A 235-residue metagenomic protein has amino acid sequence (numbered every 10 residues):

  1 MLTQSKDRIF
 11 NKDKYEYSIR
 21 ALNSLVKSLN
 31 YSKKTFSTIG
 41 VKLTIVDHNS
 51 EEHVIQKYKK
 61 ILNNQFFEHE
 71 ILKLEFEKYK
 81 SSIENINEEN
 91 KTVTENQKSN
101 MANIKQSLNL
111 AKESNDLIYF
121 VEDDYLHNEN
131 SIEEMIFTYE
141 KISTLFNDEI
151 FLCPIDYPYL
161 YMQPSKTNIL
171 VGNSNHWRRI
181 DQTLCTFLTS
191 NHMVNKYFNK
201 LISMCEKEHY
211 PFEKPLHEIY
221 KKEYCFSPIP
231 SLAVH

Functional and structural regions predicted by a protein language model:
M1, L25, V41-I45: Hydrophobic targeting segments
T3-E16, T92-N96, L201-K207: Short, flexible/disordered intra-domain loops and linkers
I9-I39: Short, acidic, metal-binding catalytic loop of nucleotide-sugar glycosyltransferases
N49-N115: Active-site-proximal specificity loops/subdomain of glycosyltransferases
I86-N90, A111, L117, L126-K200: Conserved catalytic core of nucleotide-sugar-dependent glycosyltransferases
Q97-K105, I132, D181-C185, N191 (+1 more regions): Conserved glycosyltransferase catalytic-site signature
N191-H192, K196-H235: C-terminal catalytic/acceptor-binding lobe
